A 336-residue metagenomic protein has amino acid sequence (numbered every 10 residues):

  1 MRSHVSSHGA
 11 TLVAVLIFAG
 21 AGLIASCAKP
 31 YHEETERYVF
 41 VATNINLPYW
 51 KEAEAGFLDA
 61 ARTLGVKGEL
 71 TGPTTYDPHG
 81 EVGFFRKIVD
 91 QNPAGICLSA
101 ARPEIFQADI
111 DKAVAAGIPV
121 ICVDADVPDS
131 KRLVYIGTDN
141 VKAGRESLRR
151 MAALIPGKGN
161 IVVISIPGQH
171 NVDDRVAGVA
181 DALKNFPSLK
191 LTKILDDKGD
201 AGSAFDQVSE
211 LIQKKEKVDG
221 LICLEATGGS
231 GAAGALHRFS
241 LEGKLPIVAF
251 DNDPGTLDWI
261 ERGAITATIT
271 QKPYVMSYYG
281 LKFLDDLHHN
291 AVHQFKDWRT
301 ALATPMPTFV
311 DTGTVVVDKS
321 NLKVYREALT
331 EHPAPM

Functional and structural regions predicted by a protein language model:
M1-R37, D111-I118, A334-M336: Short, low-complexity disordered leader/linker segments with a strong preference for bacterial N-terminal type II
C27, N171, A182, F283-M336: Hinge/cleft segment of the Venus flytrap/periplasmic-binding protein
V41-A55, L70-E81, R102, A125 (+6 more regions): Hinge/beta->alpha junction and helix N-cap segments in small-molecule ligand-binding domains
G68, G117-V120, L191: Hydrophobic beta-strand scaffold residues
V89, G95-V114, V179, D197-W259: Hydrophobic alpha-helical
V89, M151-P156, I212, G280 (+1 more regions): Short, hydrophobic alpha-helical segments
E104-K142, A153, N160, D253-E261 (+1 more regions): Flexible loop/hinge segments that line or gate small-molecule binding clefts
E225-A233, E261, Q271-H289: Extracellular/periplasmic ligand-binding modules, especially the Venus flytrap/periplasmic-binding
